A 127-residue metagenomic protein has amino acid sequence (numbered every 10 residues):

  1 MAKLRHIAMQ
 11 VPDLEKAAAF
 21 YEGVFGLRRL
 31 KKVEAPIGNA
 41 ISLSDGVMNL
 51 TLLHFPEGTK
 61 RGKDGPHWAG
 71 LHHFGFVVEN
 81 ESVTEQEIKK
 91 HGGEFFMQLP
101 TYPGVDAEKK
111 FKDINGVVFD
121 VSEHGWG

Functional and structural regions predicted by a protein language model:
M1-K16, L71-F76, S122-G127: N-terminal beta-strand motif that seeds the catalytic metal site of vicinal oxygen chelate
A2, Q10-L50: Core segments of cupin and vicinal oxygen chelate
A8, R28-E34, Q98-Y102, W126: Conserved catalytic-core motifs of GNAT/GCN5-like acyltransferases
K16-A19, G23, S82-K90, E94: Replace "anionic and nucleotidyl ligands
G38, G58-K63, M97, G104: A short, acidic/glycine-rich surface segment
S42, E85-G127: Vicinal oxygen chelate
T51-L53, D120: Conserved beta-strand in the GNAT
G70, F74-I88: Mid-chain, well-packed structural core segment of small domains
